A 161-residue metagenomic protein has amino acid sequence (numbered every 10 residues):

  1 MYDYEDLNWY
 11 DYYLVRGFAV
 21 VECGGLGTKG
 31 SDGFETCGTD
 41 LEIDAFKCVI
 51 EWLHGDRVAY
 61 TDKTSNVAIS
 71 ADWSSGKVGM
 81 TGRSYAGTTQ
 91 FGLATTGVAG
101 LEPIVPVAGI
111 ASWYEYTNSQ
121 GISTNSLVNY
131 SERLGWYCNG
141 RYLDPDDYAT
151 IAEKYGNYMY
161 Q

Functional and structural regions predicted by a protein language model:
M1, V20, W52: Serine-hydrolase catalytic-loop signature spanning alpha/beta hydrolases and amidase-signature enzymes
M1-D6, T28-I43: Accessory recognition modules or surfaces
D3-L7, V15, I43, T61-K63 (+2 more regions): Accessory cap/linker subdomain of secreted extracellular hydrolases
Y12-R16, A71-S74, G97-V98: Extracellular/periplasmic catalytic domains that process cell-envelope and extracellular macromolecules
L14-G30: Conserved alpha/beta-hydrolase
V20, V78-G82, A86, Q90-A94: Conserved catalytic-core segments centered on acid/base and nucleophilic motifs
T28-S31, A86-T89, A111-Y116: Flexible loop/turn segments at secondary-structure boundaries
T36-L41, C48-S84: Gly/Ser-rich "nucleophile elbow"/oxyanion-hole loop immediately N-terminal to the catalytic nucleophile in hydrolases
